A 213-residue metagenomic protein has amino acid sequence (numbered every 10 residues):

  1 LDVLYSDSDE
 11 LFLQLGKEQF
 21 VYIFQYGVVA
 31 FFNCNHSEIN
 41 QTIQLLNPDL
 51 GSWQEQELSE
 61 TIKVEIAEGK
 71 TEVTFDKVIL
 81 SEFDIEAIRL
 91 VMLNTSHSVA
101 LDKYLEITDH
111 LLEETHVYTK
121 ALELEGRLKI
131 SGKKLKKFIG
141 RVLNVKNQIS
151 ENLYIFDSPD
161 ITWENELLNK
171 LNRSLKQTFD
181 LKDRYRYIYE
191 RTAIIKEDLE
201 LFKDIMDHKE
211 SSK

Functional and structural regions predicted by a protein language model:
L1-E82, L90: Short Lys/Arg-enriched alpha/beta "domain-start" segment
D2-V3, E57-A67, K103-T108, Q148-F156: Short, mixed-charge, low-aromatic patches
F32-I39, N94, S98-L101, L105 (+3 more regions): Generic detection of long, well-ordered alpha-helical segments
Q44-G51, E106-E113, Y154: Short, intrinsically disordered, mixed-charge
F75-D76, K120-A121, E166-L167: Short, flexible segments with low predicted structural confidence
E86-Q148: Membrane-proximal low-complexity regions enriched in glycine and acidic/polar residues
E125-K213: Membrane-associated alpha-helical segments
